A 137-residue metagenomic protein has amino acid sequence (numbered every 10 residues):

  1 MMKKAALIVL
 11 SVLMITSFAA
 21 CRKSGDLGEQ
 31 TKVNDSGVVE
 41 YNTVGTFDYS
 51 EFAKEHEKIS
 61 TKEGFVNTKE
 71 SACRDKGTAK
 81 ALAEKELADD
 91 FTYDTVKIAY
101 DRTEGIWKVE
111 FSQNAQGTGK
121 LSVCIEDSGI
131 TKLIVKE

Functional and structural regions predicted by a protein language model:
K3-L10: Sec-dependent signal peptide recognition, specifically the positively charged N-region followed immediately by
A6, N67-T68, N114-A115: Residue-level detector of alpha-helix boundaries and kinks
T16-A20: C-terminal motif of bacterial Sec signal peptides marking the signal peptidase cleavage site
R22-S24: Bacterial signal peptide processing site
L27-E29, V33-G37, V44-A99: Short, non-transmembrane alpha-helical segments in secretory-pathway proteins
G28-T31, E40, N67, K108 (+2 more regions): Polar low-complexity intrinsically disordered regions enriched in Ser/Thr and small residues
D90-S128, K132-E137: Exposed beta-strand-loop-beta-strand "reactive/processing" segments of non-cytosolic proteins
